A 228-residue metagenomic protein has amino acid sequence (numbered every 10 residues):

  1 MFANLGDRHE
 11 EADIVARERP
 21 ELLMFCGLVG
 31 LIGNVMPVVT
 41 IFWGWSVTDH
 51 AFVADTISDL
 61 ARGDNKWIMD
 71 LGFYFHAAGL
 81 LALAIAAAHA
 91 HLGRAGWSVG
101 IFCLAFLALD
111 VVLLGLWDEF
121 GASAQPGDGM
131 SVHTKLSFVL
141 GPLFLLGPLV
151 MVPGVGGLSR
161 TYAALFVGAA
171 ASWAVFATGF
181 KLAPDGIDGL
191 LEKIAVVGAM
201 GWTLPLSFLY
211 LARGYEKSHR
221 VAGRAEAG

Functional and structural regions predicted by a protein language model:
M1-G6: N-terminal acidic, proline/glycine-rich, low-complexity intrinsically disordered segments
R8-T56, L60-Y215: Hydrophobic, aromatic-enriched alpha-helical segments typical of multi-pass transmembrane helices
E216-G228: Short, highly charged, low-complexity non-transmembrane loops/tails of multi-pass membrane proteins
